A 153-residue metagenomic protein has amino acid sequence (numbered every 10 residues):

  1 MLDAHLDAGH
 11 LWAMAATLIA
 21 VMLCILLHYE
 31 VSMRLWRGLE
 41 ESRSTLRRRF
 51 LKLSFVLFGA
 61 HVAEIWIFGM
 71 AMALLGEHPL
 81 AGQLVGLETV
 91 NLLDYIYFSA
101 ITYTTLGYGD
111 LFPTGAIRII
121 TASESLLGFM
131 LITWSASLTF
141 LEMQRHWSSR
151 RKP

Functional and structural regions predicted by a protein language model:
M1-H61, G76-L80, V85, I132-P153: Cytoplasmic (intracellular) domains, linkers, and terminal tails of multi-pass ion channels
I19-V21, D94-S99, T105-S149: Pore domain of cation channels
S32, F68-A71, I101, I132: Alpha-helical transmembrane segments and their lipid-water interface positions in multi-pass membrane proteins
H61-E64, D110: Acidic side chains
A63-Y97: Outer-pore turret/helix-boundary of cation channels
